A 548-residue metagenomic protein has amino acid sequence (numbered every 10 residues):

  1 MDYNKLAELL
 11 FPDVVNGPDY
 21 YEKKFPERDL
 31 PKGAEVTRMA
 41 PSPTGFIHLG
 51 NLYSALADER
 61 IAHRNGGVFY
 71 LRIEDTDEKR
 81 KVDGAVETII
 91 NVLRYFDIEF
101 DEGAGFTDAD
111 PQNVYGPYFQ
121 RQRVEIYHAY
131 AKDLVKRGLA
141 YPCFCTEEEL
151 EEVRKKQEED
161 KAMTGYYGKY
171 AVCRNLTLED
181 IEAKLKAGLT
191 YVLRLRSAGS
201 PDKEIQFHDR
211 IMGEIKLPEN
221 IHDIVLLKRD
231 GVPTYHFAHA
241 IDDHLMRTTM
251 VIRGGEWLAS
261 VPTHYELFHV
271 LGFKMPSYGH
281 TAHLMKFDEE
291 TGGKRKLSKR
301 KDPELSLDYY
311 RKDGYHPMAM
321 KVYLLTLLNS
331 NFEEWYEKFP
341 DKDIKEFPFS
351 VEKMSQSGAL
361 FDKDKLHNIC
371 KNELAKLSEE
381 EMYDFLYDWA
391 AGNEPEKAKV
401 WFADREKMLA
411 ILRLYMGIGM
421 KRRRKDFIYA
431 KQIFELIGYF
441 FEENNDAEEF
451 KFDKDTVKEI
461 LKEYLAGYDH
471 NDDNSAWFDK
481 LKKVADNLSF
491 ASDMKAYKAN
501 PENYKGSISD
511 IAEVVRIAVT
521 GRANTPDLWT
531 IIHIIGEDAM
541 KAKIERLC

Functional and structural regions predicted by a protein language model:
D2-E159, A259-F273, A319: N-terminal Rossmann-like or analogous alpha/beta NTP/dinucleotide-binding catalytic cores that position adenine
A34-R38, Y70, P303-E304, D343-V351 (+1 more regions): Short amphipathic alpha-helical segments and their helix-coil junctions
T37-T44, Y70-D75, L245-V251, E304-L307 (+2 more regions): Glycine- and acidic
D58, I89, L134, G138 (+8 more regions): Residue-level signal for inorganic ion chemistry
L93-F100, V135-P142, R154-Q157, K161 (+8 more regions): A generic secondary-structure signal for well-formed alpha-helical elements
D133, Y141-H280, M285-L297, S306 (+4 more regions): Active-site cores that bind ATP or allylic diphosphates and position pyrophosphate for catalysis
L271-K451, T520-C548: Catalytic adenosine-cofactor/nucleotide-binding cores of aminoacyl-tRNA synthetases and other
K482-C548: Charged substrate- and nucleic-acid-binding regions of tRNA-handling and nucleotidyl-transfer enzymes, centered on
